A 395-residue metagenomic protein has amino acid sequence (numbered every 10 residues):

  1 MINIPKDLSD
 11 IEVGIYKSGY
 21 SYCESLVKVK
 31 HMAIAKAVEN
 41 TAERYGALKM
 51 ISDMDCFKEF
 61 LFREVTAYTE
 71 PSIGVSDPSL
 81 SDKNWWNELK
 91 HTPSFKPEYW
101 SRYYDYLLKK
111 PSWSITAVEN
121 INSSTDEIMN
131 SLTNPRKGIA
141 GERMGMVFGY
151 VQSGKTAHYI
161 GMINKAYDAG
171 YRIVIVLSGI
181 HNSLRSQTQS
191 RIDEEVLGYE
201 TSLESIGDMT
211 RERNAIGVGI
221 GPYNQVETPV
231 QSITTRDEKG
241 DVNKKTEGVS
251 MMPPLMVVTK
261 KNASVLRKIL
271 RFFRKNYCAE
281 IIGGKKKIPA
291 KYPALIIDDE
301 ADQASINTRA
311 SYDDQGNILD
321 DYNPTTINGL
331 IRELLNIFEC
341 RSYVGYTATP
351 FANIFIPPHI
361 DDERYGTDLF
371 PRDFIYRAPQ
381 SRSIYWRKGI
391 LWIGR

Functional and structural regions predicted by a protein language model:
S21-G138, Q189-E194, Y199-K291, L295 (+1 more regions): Low-complexity, highly charged intrinsically disordered N-terminal segments that act as targeting/localization
V147: Hydrophobic anchor at the beta1->P-loop junction of P-loop NTPases
Y150-V151, G179: P-loop (Walker A) phosphate-binding loop of NTP-binding proteins
V151, E300-D302: Conserved Walker B
G154: Conserved glycine(s) of the Walker
H158, M162: Hydrophobic positions on the alpha1 helix immediately C-terminal to the Walker A/P-loop
A166-L184: Conserved SF1/SF2 helicase motif Ia
L203-R213, Y292-D298, N307-R395: Conserved P-loop NTPase catalytic core
